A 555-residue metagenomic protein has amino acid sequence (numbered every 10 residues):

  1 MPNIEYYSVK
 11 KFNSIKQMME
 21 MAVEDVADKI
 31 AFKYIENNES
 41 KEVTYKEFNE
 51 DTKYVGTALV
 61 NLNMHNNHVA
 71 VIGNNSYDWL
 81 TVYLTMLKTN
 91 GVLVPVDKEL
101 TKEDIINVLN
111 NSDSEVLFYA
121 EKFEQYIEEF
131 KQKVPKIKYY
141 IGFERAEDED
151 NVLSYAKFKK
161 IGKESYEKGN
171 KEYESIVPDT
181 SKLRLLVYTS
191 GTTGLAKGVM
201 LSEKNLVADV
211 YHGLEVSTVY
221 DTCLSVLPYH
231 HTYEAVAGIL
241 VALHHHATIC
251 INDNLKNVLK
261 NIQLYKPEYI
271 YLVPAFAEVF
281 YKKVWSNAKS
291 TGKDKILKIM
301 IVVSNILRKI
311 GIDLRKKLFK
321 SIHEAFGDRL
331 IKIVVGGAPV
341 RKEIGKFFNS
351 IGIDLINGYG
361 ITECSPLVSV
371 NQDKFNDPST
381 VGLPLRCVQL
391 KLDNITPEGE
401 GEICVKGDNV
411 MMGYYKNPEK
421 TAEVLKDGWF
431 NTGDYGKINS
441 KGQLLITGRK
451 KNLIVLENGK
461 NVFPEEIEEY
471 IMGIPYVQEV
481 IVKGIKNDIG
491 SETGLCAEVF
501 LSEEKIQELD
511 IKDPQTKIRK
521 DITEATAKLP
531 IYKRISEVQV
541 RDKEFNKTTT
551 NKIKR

Functional and structural regions predicted by a protein language model:
A27-I30, G142, K163-Y188, L195 (+1 more regions): Conserved pre-ATP/AMP-binding loop-to-beta segment of ANL
K41-E42, G56-L100: Conserved AMP-binding/adenylate-forming
E42-K46, R184-V210: Conserved AMP-binding A3 loop
K88-I161, E503: Structural core segment of the AMP-binding/adenylate-forming
L100, G407, M412-G413, Y435-I531: AMP-binding/adenylate-forming catalytic core of the ANL superfamily
F143-E144, Q478-E479, G490, T523-K552: AMP-binding/adenylate-forming catalytic domain of the ANL superfamily
V207-S225, Y229-K320, D354: Conserved AMP-binding/adenylation subdomain of ANL enzymes
I270, L314-L444, K450-L453, Q478: Conserved AMP-binding/adenylate-forming
